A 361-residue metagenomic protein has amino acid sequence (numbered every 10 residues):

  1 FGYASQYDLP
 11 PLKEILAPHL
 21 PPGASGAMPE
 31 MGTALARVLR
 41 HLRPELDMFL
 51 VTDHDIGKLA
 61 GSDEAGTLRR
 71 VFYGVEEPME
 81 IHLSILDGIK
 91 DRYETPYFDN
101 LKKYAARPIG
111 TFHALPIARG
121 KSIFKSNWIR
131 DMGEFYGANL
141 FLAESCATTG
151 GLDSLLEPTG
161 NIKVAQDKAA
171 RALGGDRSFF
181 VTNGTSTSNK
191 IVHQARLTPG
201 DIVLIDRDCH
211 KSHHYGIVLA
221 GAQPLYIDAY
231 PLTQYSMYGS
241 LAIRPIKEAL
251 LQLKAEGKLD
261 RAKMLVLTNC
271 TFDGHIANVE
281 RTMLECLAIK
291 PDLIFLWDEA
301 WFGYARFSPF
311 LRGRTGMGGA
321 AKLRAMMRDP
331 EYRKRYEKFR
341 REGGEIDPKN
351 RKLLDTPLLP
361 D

Functional and structural regions predicted by a protein language model:
F1-L142: N-terminal glycine-rich, Lys/His-bearing helix-loop that initiates the first secondary-structure elements of many
G2-V38, R43, R171, S188-D361: Conserved PLP-enzyme active-site core in the AAT-like
L50, F180, Y226-D228: Structural signal for conserved beta-strand scaffold positions within catalytic alpha/beta enzyme cores
A60-I89, V164-D167, R171-G175, A305-R312 (+2 more regions): Short N-terminal secondary-structure initiator segments
G88, L152, L156, C270-D273: Generic amphipathic alpha-helical segments used as scaffolds and interaction surfaces in large, multi-domain proteins
D91, T95, T159, K163 (+1 more regions): Electropositive phosphate-/nucleotide-binding environments in soluble metabolic enzymes
N127, D131, F135-T187: Conserved N-terminal alpha-helix of the aminotransferase class I/II PLP-enzyme fold
